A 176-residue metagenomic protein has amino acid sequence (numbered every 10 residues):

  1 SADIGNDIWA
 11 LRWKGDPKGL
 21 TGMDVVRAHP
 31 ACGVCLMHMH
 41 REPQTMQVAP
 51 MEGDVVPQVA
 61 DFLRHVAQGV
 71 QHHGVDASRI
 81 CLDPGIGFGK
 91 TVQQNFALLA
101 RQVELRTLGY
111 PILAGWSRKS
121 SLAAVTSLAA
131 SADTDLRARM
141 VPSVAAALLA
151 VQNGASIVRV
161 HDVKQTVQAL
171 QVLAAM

Functional and structural regions predicted by a protein language model:
D3-H73, G89-M176: Active-site-adjacent loop and "lid" segments of alpha/beta metabolic enzymes
D76-R79: Short acidic capping loops at alpha-helix termini that bridge into adjacent secondary structure
I86: Active-site metal-binding loops of divalent metal-dependent hydrolases
